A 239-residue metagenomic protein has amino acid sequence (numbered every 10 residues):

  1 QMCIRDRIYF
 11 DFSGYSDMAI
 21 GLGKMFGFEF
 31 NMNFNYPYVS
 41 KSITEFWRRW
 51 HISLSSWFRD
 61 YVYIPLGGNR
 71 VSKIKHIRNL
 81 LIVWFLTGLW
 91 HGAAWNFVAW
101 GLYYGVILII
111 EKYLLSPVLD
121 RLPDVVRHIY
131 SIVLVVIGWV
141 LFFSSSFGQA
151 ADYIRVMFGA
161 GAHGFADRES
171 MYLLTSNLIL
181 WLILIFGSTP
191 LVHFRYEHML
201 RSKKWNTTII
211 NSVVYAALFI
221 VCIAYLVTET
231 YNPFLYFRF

Functional and structural regions predicted by a protein language model:
Q1, R5-R238: Membrane-embedded transmembrane alpha-helical bundles that form the catalytic cores of multi-pass lipid-modifying
